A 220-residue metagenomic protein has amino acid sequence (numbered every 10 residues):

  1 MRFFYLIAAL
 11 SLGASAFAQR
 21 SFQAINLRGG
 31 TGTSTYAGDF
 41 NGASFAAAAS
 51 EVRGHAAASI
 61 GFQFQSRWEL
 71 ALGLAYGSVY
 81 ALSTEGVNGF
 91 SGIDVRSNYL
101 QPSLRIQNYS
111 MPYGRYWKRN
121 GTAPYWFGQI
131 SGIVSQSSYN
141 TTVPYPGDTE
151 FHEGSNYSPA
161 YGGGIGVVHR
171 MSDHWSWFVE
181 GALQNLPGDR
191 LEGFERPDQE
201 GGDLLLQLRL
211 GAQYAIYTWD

Functional and structural regions predicted by a protein language model:
M1-F4, Q19: Positively charged n-region of N-terminal signal peptides that target proteins for export
F3-L12: Sec-dependent N-terminal signal peptides
A18-G61, S137, R209, Q213-D220: Short glycine/proline- and aromatic-enriched beta-strand/turn motifs that initiate or cap beta-hairpins
A24, F62-P144, L206-W219: Gram-negative (and chloroplast) outer-membrane scaffold detector with strong preference for beta-barrel transmembrane
N26, E69, A123-Y125, G162 (+3 more regions): Membrane-spanning beta-strand positions in outer-membrane beta-barrel proteins
L27-T33, L72-Y76, W126-V134, V167 (+1 more regions): Transmembrane beta-barrel strands of outer-membrane/channel proteins
Y36-S50, A75-Q101, I133-S158, L186-D203: Extracellular/periplasm-exposed beta-strand and loop segments of Gram-negative cell-envelope proteins, dominated by
V79-S83, G163, V168-D220: Predominantly the C-terminal beta-signal and adjacent terminal strand-loop region of outer-membrane beta-barrel
